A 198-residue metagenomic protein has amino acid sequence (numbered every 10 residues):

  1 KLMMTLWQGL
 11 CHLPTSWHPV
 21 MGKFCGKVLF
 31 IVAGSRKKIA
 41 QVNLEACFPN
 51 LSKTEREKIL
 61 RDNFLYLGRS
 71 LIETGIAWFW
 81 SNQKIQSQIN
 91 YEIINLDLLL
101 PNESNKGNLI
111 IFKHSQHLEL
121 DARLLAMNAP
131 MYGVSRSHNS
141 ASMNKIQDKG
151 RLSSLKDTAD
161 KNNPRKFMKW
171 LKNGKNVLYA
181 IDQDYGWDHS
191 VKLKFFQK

Functional and structural regions predicted by a protein language model:
K1-F112, N144-G150, L155: Membrane-anchoring hydrophobic helices of lipid-metabolizing enzymes
W78-K198: Soluble catalytic domains of membrane acyltransferases
